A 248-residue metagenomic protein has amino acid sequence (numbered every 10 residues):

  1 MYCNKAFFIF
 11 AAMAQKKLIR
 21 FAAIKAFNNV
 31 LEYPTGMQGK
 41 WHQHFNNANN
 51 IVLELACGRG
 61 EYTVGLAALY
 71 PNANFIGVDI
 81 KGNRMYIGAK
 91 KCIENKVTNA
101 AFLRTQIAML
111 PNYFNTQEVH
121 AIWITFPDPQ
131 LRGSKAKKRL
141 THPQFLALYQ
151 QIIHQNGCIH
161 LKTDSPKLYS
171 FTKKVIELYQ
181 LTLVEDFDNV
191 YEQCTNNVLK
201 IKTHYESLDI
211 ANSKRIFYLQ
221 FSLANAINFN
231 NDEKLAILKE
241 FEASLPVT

Functional and structural regions predicted by a protein language model:
M13-A48, E185-T248: SAM/dcSAM-binding transferase cores
L55, V78: Conserved beta-strand/loop positions that form the S-adenosyl-L-methionine
A56-G60: Class I SAM-dependent methyltransferase "Motif I" SAM/SAH-binding loop
K81: Conserved SAM/SAH-binding beta-strand->alpha-helix loop
K90-T116: S-adenosyl-L-methionine
T141-Q155: A short glycine-rich, Lys/Arg-flanked "PGG" loop and its adjoining helix->strand segment in the class I
N156-T163: Conserved beta-strand signature within the Rossmann-like core of class I S-adenosyl-L-methionine
